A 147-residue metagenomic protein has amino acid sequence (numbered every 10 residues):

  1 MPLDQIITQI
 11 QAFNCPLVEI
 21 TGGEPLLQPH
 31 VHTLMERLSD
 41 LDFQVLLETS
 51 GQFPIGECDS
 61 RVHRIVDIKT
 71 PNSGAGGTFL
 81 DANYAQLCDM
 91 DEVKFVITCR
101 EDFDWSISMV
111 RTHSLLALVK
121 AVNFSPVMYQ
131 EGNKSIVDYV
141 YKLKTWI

Functional and structural regions predicted by a protein language model:
M1-H63: Conserved Radical SAM active-site core
Q5-Q9, L34, F79-Y84, W105-M109 (+1 more regions): A general structural detector for well-ordered alpha-helical segments in enzyme core domains, enriched
I7, C58-G74, D89, Y139-I147: Structural recognition of alpha->loop->beta junctions
A12-C15, E101-I147: Auxiliary Fe-S-binding modules of radical SAM enzymes
V18, V45-L47, R64-V66, V93-F95 (+1 more regions): Hydrophobic faces of well-ordered beta-strands that scaffold small-molecule active sites in alpha/beta enzyme cores
G23-P25, S50-Q52, K69-P71, V96-T98 (+1 more regions): Active-site beta-loop-alpha junctions enriched in small/polar residues
G51-S60, A75-T78, S106-I107, I136: Distinct, well-ordered alpha-helical segments
G56-R61, A82-M90, V110-V119: Short, conserved loop/helix-junction motifs that constitute active-site signature segments in enzyme catalytic cores
